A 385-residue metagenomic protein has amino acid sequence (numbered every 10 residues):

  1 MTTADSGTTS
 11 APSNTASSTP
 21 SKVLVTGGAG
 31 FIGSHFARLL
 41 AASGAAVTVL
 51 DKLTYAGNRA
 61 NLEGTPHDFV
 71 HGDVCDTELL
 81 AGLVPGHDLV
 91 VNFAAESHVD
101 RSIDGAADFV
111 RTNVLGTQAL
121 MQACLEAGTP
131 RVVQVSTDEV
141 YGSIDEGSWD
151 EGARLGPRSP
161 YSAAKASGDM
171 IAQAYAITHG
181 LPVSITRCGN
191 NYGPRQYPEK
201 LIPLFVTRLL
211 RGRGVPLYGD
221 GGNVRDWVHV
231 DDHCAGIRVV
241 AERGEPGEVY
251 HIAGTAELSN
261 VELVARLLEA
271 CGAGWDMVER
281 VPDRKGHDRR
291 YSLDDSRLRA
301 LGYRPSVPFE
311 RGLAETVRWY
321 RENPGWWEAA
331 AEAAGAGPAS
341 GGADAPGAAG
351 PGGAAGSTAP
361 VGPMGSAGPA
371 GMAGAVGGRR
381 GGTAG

Functional and structural regions predicted by a protein language model:
T2-N191, E315, N323-A329, A333 (+3 more regions): N-terminal Rossmann-like NAD(P)+-binding domain of SDR-like oxidoreductases, especially those catalyzing
N14, F36, G72, L209-G347 (+3 more regions): C-terminal substrate-binding subdomain of Rossmann-fold SDR/epimerase-dehydratase oxidoreductases
E78-A81, D100, A107, Q118 (+7 more regions): Residues in well-ordered alpha-helical elements
V133, G142-D145, G180, Q196 (+2 more regions): Proline-centered turn/helix-capping motifs that create local helix->coil transitions or kinks
P157-A164, P194, P198-I202, D226-V230: The catalytic Tyr-centered alpha-helix of NAD(P)H-dependent dehydrogenases
S167, I171, Y175, F205 (+2 more regions): Hydrophobic alpha-helix immediately C-terminal to the catalytic Tyr-X-X-X-Lys motif of short-chain
A349, T358-A370: Long, intrinsically disordered low-complexity tandem-repeat regions enriched in serine/threonine/proline and other
